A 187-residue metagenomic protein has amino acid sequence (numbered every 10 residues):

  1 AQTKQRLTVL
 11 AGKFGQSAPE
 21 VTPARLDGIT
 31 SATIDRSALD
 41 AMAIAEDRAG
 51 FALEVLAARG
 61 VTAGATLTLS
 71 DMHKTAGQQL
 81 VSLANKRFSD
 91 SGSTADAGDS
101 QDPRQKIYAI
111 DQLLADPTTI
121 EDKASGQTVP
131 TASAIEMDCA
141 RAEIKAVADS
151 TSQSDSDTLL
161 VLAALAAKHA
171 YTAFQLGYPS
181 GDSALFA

Functional and structural regions predicted by a protein language model:
A1-A187: All-alpha RGS (Regulator of G-protein Signaling) helical domain and cognate RGS-like helical scaffolds
